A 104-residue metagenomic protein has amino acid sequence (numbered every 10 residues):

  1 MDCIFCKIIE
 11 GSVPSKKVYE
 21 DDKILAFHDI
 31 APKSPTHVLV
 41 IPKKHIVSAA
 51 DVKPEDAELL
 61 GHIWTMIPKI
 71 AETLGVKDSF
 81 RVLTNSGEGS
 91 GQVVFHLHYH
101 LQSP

Functional and structural regions predicted by a protein language model:
M1-P104: HIT superfamily nucleotide-processing domains
